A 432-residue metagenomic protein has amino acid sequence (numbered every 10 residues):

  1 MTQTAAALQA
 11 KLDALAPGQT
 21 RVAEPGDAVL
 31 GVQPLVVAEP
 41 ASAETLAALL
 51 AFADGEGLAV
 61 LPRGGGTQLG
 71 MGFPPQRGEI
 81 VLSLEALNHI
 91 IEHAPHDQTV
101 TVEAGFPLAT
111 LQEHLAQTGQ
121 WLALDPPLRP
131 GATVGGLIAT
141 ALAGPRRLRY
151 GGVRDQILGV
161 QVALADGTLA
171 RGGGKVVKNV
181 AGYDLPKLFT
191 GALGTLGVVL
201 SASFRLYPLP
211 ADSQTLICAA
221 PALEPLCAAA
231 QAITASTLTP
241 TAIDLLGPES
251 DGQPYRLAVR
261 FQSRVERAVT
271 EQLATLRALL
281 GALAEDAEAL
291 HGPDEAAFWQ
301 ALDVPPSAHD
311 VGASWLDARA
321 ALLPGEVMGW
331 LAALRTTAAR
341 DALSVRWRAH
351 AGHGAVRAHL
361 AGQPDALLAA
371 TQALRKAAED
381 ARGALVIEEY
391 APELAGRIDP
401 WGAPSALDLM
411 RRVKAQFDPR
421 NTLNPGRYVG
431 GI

Functional and structural regions predicted by a protein language model:
M1-E24: N-terminal basic/disordered segments at the start of proteins
A5, T45-A48, T110, L223-A228 (+3 more regions): Short, conserved charged micro-motifs
L8-L12, F52-A53, A229-T234, E271-A282 (+2 more regions): Short amphipathic alpha-helices in soluble, non-transmembrane regions that often serve as interface/regulatory elements
A28, V32, A41, L58 (+6 more regions): Conserved glycine-rich FAD pyrophosphate-binding loop
A28-V60, G78, L84-P130, I138 (+4 more regions): N-terminal glycine-rich flavin-associated loop
V36, Q98, D251-E266, H353-L360: A generic structural motif
A139, L158-V311: C-terminal substrate-binding/cap subdomain adjacent to the FAD-binding core in PCMH-type and related FAD-linked
